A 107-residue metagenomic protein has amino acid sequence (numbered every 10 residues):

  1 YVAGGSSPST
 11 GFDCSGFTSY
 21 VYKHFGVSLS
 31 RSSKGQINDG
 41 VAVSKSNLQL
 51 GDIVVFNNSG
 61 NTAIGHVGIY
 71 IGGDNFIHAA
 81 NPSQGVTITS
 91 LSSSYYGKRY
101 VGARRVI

Functional and structural regions predicted by a protein language model:
Y1-L50: Catalytic cysteine-centered active-site loop
D13, G65-H66: Short loop/turn microsegments at loop-to-beta-strand junctions
V27, V43, G60, I64-G65 (+1 more regions): Aromatic- and glycine-rich peptidoglycan recognition patches
S32, Q49, N57, N81-Q84: Generic alpha-helix detector with strongest preference for long hydrophobic helices that associate with membranes
L50-G51, H66-V67: Short, surface-exposed beta-edge/turn micro-motifs
I53-V54, A103: Short beta-strand element of the conserved SAM-dependent methyltransferase core
